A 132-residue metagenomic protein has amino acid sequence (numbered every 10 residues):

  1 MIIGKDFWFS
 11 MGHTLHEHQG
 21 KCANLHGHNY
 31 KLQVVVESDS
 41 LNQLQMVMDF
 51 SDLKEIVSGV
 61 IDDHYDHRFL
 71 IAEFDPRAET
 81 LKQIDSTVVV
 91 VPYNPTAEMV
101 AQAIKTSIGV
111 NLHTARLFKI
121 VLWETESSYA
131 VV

Functional and structural regions predicted by a protein language model:
M1-V132: Charge-rich, low-complexity N-terminal segments
